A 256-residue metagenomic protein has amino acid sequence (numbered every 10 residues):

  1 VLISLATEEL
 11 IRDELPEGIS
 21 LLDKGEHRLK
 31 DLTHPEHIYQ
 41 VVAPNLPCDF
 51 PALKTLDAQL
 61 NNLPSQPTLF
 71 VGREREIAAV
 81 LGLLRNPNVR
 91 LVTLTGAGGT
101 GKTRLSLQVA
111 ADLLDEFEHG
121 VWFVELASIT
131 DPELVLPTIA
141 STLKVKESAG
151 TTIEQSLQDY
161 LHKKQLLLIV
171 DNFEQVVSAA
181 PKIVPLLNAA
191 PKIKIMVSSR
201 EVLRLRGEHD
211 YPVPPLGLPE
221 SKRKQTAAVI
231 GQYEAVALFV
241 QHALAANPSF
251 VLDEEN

Functional and structural regions predicted by a protein language model:
V1-H37: A short beta-strand->alpha-helix segment at the C-terminal rim of the class III nucleotidyl cyclase catalytic domain
T7, N45-P47, T130, G217: Residues that cap or initiate secondary-structure elements
E14, Q40-V41, L83: Residue-level detector of alpha-helical segments with a strong bias toward transmembrane helices and their helix-loop
K30-A52: Intrinsically disordered, low-complexity glycine/proline-rich and charged
K54-N256: Aliphatic-rich helical/repeat scaffold segments used for oligomerization and domain docking
